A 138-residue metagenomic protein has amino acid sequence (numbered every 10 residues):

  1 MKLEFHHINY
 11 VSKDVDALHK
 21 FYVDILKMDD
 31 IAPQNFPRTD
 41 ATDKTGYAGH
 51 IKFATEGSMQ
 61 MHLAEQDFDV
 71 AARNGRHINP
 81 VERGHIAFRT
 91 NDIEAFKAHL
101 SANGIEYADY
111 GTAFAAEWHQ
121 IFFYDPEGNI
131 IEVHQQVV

Functional and structural regions predicted by a protein language model:
M1, F88, K97-V138: Vicinal oxygen chelate
K2-L3, M28: Short glycine-aromatic motifs
F5-K13, G49-G57, R73-H99, H119-Y124: Vicinal oxygen chelate
V11-M59: Core segments of cupin and vicinal oxygen chelate
L18-F21, F96-L100: Hydrophobic side chains in well-ordered alpha-helices
P37-T42, D69-N74, D109: A short, acidic/glycine-rich surface segment
M61-E65: A short acidic-to-branched-hydrophobic micro-motif
